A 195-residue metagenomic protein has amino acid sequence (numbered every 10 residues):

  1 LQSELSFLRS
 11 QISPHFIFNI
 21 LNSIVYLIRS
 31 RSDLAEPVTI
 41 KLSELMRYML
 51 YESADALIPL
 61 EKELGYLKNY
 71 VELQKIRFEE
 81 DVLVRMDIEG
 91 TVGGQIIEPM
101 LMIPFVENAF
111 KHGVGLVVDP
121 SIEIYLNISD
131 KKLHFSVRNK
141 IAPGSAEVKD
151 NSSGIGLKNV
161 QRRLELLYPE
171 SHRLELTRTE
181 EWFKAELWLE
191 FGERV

Functional and structural regions predicted by a protein language model:
L1-E186: Two-component histidine phosphotransfer core
G192-V195: C-terminal end segment of the histidine kinase catalytic
